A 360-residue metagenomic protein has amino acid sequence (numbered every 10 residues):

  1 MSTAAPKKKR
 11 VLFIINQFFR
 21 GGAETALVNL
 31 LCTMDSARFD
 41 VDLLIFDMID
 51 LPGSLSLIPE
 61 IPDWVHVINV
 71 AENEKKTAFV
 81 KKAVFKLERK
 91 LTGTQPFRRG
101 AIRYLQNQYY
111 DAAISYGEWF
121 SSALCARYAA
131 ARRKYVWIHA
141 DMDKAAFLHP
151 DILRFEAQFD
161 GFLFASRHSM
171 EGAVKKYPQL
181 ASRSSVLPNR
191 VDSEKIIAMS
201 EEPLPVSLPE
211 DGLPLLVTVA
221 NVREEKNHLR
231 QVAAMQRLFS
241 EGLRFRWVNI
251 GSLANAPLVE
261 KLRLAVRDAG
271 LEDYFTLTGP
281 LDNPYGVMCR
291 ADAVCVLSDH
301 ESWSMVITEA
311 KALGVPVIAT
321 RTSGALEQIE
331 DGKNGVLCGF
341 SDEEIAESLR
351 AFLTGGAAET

Functional and structural regions predicted by a protein language model:
F13-R20, T33, A37-L87, K176 (+2 more regions): N-terminal strand-loop element at the rim of the active site of nucleotide-sugar-dependent glycosyltransferases
E24-N29, P214-R237, P257-E260: A conserved mid-protein helix/loop that constitutes part of the nucleotide-sugar donor-binding site
L43-P52, V191, V219, R246-E260: Glycosyltransferase donor-sugar binding loop
H66-V67, V259-G279: Nucleotide-activated donor-binding/catalytic signature segment of Leloir-type glycosyltransferases, i.e., the conserved
H168, R190: Carbohydrate-associated surface elements
P280, D299: Aromatic "clamp/platform" in nucleotide-sugar-dependent glycosyltransferases that forms part of the donor/acceptor
P316-A319: Short hydrophobic beta-strand element within catalytic cores of glycosyltransferases and related nucleotide-activated
D331-G332, V336-E343, A351-A357: Conserved acidic donor-binding segment of nucleotide-sugar-dependent glycosyltransferases
